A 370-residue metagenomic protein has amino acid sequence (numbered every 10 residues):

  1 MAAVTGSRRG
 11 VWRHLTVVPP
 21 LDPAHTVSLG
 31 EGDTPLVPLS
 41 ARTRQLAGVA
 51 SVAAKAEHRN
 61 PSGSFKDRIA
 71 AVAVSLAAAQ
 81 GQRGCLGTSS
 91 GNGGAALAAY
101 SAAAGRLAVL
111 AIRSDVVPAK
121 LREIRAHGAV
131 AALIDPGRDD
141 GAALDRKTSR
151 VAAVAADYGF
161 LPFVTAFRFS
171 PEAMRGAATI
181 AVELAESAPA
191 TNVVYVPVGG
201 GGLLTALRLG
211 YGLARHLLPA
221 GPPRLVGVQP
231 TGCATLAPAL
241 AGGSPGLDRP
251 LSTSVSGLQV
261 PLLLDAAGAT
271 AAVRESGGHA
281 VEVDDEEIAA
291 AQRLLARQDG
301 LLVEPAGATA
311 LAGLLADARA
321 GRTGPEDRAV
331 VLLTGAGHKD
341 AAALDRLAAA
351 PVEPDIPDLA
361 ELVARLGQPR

Functional and structural regions predicted by a protein language model:
M1-R370: PLP-dependent amino-acid enzyme catalytic core
